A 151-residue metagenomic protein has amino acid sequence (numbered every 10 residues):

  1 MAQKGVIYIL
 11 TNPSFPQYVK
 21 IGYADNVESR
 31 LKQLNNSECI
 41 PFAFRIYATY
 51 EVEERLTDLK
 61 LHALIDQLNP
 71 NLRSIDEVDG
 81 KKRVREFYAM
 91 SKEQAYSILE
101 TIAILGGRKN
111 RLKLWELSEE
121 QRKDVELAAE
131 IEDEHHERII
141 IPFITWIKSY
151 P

Functional and structural regions predicted by a protein language model:
M1-P151: Non-catalytic accessory segments flanking enzymatic or RNA/DNA-binding domains
